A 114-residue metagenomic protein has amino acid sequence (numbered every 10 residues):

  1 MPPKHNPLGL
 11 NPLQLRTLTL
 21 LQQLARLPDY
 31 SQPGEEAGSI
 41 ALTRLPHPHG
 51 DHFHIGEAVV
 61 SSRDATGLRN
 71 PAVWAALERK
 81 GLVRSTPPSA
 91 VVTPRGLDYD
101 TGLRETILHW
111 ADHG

Functional and structural regions predicted by a protein language model:
M1-A65: Short, amphipathic alpha-helical interface elements at domain boundaries that mediate macromolecular binding
P3, R79, L97-G114: Short, amphipathic alpha-helical interaction segments positioned at domain boundaries
P28, G81-R84, L103: Amphipathic alpha-helical interaction segments
I55-E57, A75, T106: Generic signal for short, ordered secondary-structure residues within or immediately flanking folded domains
S61-K80, R84: Short amphipathic alpha-helical interaction segments
S89-P94: Minor-groove-contacting beta-hairpin "wing" of winged helix-turn-helix DNA-binding domains
